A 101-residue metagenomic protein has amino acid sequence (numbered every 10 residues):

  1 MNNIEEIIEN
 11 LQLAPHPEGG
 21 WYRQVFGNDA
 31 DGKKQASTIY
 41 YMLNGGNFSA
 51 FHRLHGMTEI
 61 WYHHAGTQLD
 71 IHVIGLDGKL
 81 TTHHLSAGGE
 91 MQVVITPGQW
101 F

Functional and structural regions predicted by a protein language model:
M1-V93: Non-catalytic, conserved peripheral segments adjacent to functional cores
Q99-F101: Surface-exposed interaction patches
